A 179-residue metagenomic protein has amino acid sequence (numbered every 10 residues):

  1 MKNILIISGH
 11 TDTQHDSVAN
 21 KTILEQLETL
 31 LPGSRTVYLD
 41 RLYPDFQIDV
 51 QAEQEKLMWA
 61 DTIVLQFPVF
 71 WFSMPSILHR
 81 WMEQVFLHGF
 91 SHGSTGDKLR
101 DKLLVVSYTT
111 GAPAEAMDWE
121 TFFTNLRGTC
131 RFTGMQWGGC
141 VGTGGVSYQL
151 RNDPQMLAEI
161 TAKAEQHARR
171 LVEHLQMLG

Functional and structural regions predicted by a protein language model:
M1-S94, T161, Q166-G179: N-terminal beta1-alpha1-beta2 submodule of the flavodoxin-like/Rossmannoid cofactor-binding fold
L5-I7, R35-V37, V105-S107, G138-V141: Hydrophobic/aromatic beta-strand patches that form the interior of the parallel beta-sheet core in alpha/beta enzyme
G9, Y38, G111-P113, Q155-M156: A short, structure-level motif marking secondary-structure boundaries and short turns
T11-D12, G111-A114, V146-Y148: A short, flexible beta-alpha/helix-coil linker loop
H15-D16, E115-W119, Q155-L157: Short, flexible/disordered intra-domain loops and linkers
D40-L42, T110, T143-V146: Short, solvent-exposed coil/turn elements at secondary-structure transition points
K98-G139: Short, glycine-/small-residue-rich phosphate/pyrophosphate-handling segment
R127-G179: Glycine-rich phosphate/pyrophosphate-binding loop and the adjoining helix
